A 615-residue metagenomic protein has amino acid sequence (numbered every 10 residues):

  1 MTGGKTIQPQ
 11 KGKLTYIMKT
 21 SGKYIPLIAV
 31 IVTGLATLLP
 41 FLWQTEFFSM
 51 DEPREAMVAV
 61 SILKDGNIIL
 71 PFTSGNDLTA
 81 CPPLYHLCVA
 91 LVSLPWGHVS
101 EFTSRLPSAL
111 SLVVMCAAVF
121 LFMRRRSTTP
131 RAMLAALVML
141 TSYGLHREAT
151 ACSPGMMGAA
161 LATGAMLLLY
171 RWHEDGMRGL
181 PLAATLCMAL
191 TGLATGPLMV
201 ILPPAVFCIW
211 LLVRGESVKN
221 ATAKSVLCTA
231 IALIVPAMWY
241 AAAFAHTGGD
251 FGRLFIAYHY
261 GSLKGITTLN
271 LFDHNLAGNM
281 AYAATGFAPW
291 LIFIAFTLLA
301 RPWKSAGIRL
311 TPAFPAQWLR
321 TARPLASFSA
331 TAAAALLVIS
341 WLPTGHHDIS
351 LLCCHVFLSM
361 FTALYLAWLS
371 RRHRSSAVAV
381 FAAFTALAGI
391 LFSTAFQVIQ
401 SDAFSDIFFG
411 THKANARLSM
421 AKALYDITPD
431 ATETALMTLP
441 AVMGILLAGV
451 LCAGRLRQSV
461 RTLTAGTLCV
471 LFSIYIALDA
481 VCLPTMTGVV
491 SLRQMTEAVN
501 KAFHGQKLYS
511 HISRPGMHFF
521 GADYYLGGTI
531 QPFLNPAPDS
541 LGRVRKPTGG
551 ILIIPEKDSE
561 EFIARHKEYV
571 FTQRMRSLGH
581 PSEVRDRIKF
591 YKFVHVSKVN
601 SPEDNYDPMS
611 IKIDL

Functional and structural regions predicted by a protein language model:
R54-D77, L84-L87, L91: Extracytosolic helix-loop segments that constitute the early lumenal/periplasmic catalytic or substrate-binding loops
M57-V60, M199-T344, D348, L369 (+2 more regions): Transmembrane-lumen/periplasm boundary regions of multi-pass, lipid-linked membrane glycan transferases
E101, R105, G144-G158, G196: Short acidic/glycine- and proline-prone juxtamembrane loop motifs at membrane-interface regions of multi-pass membrane
L106-R126: Transmembrane-helix motifs of polytopic, lipid-linked glycan transferases
C116-A118, M157-E174, C187, L358-F361: Specific aromatic-rich, kink-prone transmembrane helix
R124-P130, A165-A183, T191, L366-L369: Membrane-interface transmembrane helices that cradle and orient dolichyl/undecaprenyl
R147, L168, L180-T195, A335-L342: Membrane-interface alpha helices of multi-pass inner-membrane proteins
T434-V450, T462, L468-K598, P602 (+1 more regions): Short periplasmic/luminal acceptor-recognition loop of GT-C membrane glycosyltransferases, typified by
